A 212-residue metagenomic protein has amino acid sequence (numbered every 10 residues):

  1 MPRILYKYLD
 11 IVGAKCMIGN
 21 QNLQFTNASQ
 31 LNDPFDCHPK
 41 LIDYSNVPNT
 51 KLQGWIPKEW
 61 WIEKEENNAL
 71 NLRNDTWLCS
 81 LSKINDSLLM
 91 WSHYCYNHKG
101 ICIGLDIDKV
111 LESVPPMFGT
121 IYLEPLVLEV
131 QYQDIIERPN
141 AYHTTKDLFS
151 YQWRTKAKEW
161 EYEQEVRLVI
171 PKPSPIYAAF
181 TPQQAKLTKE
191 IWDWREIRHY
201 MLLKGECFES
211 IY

Functional and structural regions predicted by a protein language model:
M1-Y212: Partner-binding and oligomerization surfaces adjacent to conserved cores of proteins that assemble macromolecular
